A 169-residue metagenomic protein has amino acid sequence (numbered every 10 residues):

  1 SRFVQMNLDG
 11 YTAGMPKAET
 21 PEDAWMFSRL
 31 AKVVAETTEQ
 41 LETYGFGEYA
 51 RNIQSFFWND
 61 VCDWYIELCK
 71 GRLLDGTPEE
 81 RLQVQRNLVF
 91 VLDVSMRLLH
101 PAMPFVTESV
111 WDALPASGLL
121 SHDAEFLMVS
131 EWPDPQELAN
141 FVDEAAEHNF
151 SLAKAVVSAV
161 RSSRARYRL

Functional and structural regions predicted by a protein language model:
S1-F3: Amphipathic alpha-helical "coupling" segments that flank catalytic cores
M6-T38, E67-S158: Acidic, turn-prone loop/beta-hairpin segments
A31, G45, I53, A159-R164: Long hydrophobic segments that form regular secondary structure
L41-E48: Short helix-adjacent coil turns
R166-L169: Replace "in large, NTP-powered and nucleic-acid-processing enzymes" with "in large, NTP-powered factors and other
